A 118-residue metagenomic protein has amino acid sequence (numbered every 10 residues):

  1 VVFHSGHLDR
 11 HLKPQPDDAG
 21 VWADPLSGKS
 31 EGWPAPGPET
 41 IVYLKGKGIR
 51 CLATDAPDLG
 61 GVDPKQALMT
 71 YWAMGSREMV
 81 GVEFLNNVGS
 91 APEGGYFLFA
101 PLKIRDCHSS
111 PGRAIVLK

Functional and structural regions predicted by a protein language model:
V2-K118: Active-/binding-site microenvironments in catalytic and ligand-binding cores
